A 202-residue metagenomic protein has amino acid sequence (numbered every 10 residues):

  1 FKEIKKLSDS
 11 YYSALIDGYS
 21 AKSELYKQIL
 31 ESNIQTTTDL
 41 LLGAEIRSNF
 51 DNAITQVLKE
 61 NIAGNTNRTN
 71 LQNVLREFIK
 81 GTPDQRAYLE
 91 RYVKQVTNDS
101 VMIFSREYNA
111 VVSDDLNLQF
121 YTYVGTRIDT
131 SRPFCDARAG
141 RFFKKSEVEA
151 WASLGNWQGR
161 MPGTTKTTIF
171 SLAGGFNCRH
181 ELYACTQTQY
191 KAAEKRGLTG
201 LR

Functional and structural regions predicted by a protein language model:
F1, D99-R202: Activation/maturation switch segments at domain boundaries
F1-Y88, Y92, T167, C185-R202: N-terminal leader/targeting and assembly helices and adjacent pre-domain segments
T82-P83, V96, Y108: Conserved, well-structured beta-alpha core segment at the onset of a catalytic domain
L89, V93, T97, V101: Hydrophobic (often cysteine-bearing) scaffold residues that line and stabilize catalytic clefts of nucleotide/cofactor
